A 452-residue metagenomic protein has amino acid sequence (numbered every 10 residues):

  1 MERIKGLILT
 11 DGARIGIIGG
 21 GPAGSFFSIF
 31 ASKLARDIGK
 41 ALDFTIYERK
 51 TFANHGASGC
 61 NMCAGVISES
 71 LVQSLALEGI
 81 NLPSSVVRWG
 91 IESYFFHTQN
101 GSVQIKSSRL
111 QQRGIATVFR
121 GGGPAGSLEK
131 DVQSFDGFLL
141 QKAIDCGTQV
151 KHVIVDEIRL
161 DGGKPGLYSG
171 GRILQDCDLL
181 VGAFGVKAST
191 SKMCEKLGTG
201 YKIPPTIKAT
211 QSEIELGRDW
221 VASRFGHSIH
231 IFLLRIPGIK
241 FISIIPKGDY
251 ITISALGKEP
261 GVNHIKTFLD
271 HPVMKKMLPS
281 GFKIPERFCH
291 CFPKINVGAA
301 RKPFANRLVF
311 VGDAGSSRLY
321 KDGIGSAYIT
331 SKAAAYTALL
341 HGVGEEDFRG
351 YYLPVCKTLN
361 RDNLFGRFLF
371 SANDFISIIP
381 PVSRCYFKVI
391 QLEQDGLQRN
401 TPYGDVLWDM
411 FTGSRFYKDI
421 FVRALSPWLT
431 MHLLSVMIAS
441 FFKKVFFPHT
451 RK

Functional and structural regions predicted by a protein language model:
G6-A23: Beta1/beta-strand and adjacent pyrophosphate-binding region of the FAD-binding site in flavoprotein oxidoreductases
A23, F52, K187: Conserved Rossmann-like nucleotide-cofactor binding loop
F30-K33, Q141-M277, S317: Predominantly flavin-linked oxidoreductase catalytic cores and closely associated redox partners
S32-C60: Glycine-rich FAD pyrophosphate-binding loop
T51-V103: N-terminal FAD cofactor-binding segment of flavoenzymes
C63-V66, Q111-Q141, S189, S212 (+1 more regions): Short beta-strand to alpha-helix junction loop
S127, L174, E259-T337, V343: FAD/FMN-dependent oxidoreductases across multiple families
L339-K452: C-terminal helical "tail/cap" subdomain of flavin- and related membrane-associated enzymes
